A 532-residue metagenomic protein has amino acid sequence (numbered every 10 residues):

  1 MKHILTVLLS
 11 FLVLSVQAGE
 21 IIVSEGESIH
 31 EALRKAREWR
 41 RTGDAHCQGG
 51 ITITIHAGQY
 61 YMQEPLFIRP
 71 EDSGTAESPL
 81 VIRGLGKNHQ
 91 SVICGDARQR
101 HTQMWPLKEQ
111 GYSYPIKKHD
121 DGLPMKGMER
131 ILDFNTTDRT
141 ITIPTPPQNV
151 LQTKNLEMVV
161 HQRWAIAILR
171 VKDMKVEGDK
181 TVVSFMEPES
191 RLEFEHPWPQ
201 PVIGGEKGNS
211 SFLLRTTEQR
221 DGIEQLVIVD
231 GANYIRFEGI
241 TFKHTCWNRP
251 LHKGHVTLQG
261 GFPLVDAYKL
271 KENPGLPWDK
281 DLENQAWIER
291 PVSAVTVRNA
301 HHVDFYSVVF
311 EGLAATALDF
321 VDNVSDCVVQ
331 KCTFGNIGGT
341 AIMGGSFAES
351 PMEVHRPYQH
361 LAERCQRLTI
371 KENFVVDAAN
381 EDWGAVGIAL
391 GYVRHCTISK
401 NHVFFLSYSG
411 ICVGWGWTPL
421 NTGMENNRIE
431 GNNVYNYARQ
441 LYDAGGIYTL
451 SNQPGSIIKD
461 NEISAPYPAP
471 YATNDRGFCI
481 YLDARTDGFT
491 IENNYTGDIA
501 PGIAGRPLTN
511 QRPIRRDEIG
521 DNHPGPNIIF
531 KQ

Functional and structural regions predicted by a protein language model:
K2-V7: Sec-dependent signal peptide recognition, specifically the positively charged N-region followed immediately by
L9-Q17: Hydrophobic h-region of N-terminal signal peptides that target proteins for export in Gram-negative bacteria
I22-V23, E27-N299, D304-Y306, S350-Q359: Extracellular polysaccharide-degrading/modifying enzymes targeting complex plant/algal/animal polysaccharides
T42, E64-P65, E224-Q225, C246-H252 (+13 more regions): Short glycine/acidic-rich loop motifs that flank beta-strands on beta-rich extracellular proteins
G49-I51, G58, E64, S78-L80 (+17 more regions): The right-handed parallel beta-helix/beta-solenoid scaffold, focusing on the short coil/turn and N-cap positions
T54, Y61, F67, V81-R83 (+20 more regions): Extracellular beta-strand solenoid repeats
Q63-P70, E77, V81, N88 (+3 more regions): Predominantly extracellular beta-rich ligand-binding scaffolds that present long acidic/polar faces for carbohydrate
N233-H244, D281, H301-G312, V324-G339 (+6 more regions): Right-handed parallel beta-helix
